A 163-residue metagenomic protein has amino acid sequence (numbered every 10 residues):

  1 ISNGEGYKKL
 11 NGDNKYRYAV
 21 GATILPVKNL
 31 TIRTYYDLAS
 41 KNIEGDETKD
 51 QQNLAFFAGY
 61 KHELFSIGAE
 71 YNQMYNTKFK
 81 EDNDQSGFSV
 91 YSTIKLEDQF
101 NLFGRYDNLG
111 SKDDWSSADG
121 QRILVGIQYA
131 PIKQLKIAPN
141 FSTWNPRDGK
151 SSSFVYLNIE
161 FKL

Functional and structural regions predicted by a protein language model:
S2-G4, G45, L64, G104 (+4 more regions): Outer-membrane beta-barrel porins/channels
G6-Y16: Surface loops at the rim/top face of extracytoplasmic beta-rich domains
D13, T23-K112: Detector for outer-membrane/organellar transmembrane beta-barrel domains, recognizing the amphipathic beta-strand
N14-Y18, D50-L54, D84-F88, D119-I123 (+1 more regions): Residues that define the transmembrane beta-barrel architecture of outer-membrane proteins
N29, Q99, Q134, G149-K150: Short loop/turn motifs that connect adjacent beta-strands in outer-membrane beta-barrel proteins
N42, F141-R147: A short, acidic, flexible beta-alpha connecting loop/helix-capping segment that sits on the rim of active
T93-K95, Q99-N140: Outer membrane beta-barrel transmembrane domains
Y129-A130, S151-L163: Outer-membrane beta-barrel "beta-signal"
